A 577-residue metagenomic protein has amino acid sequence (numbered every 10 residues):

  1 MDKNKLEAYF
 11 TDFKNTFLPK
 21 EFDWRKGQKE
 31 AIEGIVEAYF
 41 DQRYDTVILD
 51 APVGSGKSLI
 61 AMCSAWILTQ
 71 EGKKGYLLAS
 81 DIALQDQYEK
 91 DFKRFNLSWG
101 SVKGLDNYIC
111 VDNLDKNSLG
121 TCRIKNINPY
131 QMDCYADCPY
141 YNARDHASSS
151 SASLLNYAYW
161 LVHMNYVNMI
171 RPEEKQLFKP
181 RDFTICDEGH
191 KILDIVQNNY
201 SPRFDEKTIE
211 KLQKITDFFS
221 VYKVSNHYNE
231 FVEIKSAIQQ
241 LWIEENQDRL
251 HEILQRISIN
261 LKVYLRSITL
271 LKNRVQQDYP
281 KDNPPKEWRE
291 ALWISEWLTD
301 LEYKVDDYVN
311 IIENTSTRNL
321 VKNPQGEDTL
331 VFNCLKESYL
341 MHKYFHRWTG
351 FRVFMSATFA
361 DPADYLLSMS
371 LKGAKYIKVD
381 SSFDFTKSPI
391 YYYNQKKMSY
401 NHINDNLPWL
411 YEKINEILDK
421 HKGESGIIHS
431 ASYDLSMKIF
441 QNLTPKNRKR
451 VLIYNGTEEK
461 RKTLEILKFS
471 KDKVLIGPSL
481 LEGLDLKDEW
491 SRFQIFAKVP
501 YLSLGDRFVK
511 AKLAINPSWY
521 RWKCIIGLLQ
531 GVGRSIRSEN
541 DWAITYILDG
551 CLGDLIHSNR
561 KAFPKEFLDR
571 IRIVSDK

Functional and structural regions predicted by a protein language model:
D2-E21, K26-V53, S98-Y130, M164-Y166 (+2 more regions): Conserved coupling segment at the C-terminus of the helicase ATP-binding
S55-W66: Motif I (Walker A/P-loop) of helicase-class P-loop NTPases
I60, K73-D112, Y433: Conserved Walker A/P-loop ATP-binding site and its immediately adjacent core in helicase/helicase-like ATPase domains
K103-Y108, Y157-Y159, S430-D434, V451-L464 (+1 more regions): Conserved helicase motor
Y140-S151, A158-P180: Conserved helix/coil segment N-terminal to the catalytic DExD/H
S148-H163, K468-E482: Conserved two-lobed SF2 helicase motor
S150, Y157-A158, E188-I192, V196 (+1 more regions): Conserved Walker B
N394-D405, T457-L555: Conserved RecA-like P-loop NTPase helicase motor core
